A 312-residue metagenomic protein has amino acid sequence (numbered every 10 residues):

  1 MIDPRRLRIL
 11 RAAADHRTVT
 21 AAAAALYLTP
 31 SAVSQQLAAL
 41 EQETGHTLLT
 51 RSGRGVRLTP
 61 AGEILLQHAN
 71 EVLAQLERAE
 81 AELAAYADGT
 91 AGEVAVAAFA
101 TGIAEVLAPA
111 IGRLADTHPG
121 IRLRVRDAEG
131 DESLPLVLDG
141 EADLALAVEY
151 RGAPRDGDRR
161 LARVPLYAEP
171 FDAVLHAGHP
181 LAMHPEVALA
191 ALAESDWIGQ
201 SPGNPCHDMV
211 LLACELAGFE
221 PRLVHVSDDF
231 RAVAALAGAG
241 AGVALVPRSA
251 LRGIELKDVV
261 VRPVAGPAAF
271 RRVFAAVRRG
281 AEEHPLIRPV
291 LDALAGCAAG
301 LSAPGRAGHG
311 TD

Functional and structural regions predicted by a protein language model:
R11-T29, S34: Short helix-boundary/capping micro-motifs
V19, E41-E63: A short LG(V/I)-centered, amphipathic sequence patch enriched for acidic residue(s) preceding the LG motif
A91-P154: Central regulatory/effector-binding core of bacterial HTH transcription factors
G102, E129-A142, V148, S201-V260: Hydrophobic hinge/microswitch elements
V106, V260-P304: A late-sequence structural motif
V148, L181-P185, S195-A217, E283-D292 (+1 more regions): Secondary-structure junction motif
R155-P165, E169, R231-G280: Beta-alpha-beta core module
G157-F171, L175-W197: Flexible hinge/capping segments at coil-to-helix
